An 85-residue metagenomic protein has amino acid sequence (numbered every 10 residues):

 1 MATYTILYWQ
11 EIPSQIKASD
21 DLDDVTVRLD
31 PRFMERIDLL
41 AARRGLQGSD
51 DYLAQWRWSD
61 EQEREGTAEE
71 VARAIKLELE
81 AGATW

Functional and structural regions predicted by a protein language model:
M1-D24: Short, charged/polar N-terminal "headpieces" of proteins
T3-T5, T26, T67, T84: Residue-identity detector for threonine
W9, S14, R43-R44, W56 (+1 more regions): Bulky hydrophobic/aromatic packing residues
D21-W58: Acidic, aromatic-enriched beta-alpha/helix-loop junctions
Q47-W85: Acidic, low-complexity intrinsically disordered segments
